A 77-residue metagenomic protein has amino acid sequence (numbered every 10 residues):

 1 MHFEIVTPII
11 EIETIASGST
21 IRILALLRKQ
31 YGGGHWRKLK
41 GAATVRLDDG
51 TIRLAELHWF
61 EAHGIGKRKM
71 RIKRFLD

Functional and structural regions predicted by a protein language model:
M1-D77: Cysteine-centric segments in proteins
